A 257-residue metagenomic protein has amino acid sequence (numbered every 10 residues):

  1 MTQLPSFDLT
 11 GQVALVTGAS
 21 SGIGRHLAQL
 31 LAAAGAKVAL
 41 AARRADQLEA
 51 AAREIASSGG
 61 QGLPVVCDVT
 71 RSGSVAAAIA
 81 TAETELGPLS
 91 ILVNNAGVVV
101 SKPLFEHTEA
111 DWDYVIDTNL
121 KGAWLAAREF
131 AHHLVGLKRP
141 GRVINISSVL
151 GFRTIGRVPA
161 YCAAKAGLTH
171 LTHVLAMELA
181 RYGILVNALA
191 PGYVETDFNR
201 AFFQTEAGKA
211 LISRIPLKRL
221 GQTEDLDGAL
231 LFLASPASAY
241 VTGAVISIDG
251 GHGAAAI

Functional and structural regions predicted by a protein language model:
T2-P5, R153, L231, T242-I257: Short C-terminal tail/terminal secondary-structure segment of NAD(P)H-dependent dehydrogenase/reductase domains
V13, S20-S21: Conserved glycine-rich cofactor-binding loop
V93, A180, L185, V241-G243: Short, small/polar-rich loop/turn modules that mediate ligand/substrate recognition or access, typified
P103-L104, D111-I116, L211: Substrate-binding pocket helix/loop in short-chain dehydrogenase/reductase
A127, A164, T172: Active-site helix of classical SDR
H132, M177-E178, A239: Alpha-helical segment proximal to the catalytic Tyr-Lys
S148: Residue(s) in the substrate-gating loop at a strand-loop-helix junction that position the organic substrate next
